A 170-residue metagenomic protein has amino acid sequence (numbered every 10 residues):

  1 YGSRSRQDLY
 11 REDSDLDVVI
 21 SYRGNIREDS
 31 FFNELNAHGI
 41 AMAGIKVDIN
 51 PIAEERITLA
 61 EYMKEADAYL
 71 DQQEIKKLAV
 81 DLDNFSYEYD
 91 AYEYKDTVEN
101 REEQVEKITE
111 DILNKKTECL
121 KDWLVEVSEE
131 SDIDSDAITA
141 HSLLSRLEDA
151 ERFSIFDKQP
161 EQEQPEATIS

Functional and structural regions predicted by a protein language model:
Y1-S14, S21-Q162: Catalytic core of pol beta-like nucleotidyltransferases
D15-L16, I169: N-terminal, helix-rich and Lys/Arg-enriched segments in bacterial and organellar proteins
Q162-S170: Non-Sec secretion/translocation targeting segments of pathogen effectors
